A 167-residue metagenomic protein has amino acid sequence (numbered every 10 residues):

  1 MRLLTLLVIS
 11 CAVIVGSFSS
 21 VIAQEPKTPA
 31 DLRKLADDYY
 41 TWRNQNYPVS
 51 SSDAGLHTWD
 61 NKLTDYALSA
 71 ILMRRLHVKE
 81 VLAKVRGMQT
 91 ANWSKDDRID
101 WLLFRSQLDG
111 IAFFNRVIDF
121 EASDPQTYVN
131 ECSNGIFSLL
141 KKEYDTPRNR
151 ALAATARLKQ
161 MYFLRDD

Functional and structural regions predicted by a protein language model:
M1-L4: Positively charged n-region of N-terminal signal peptides that target proteins for export
L6-S17: Bacterial N-terminal signal peptides
S19-A23: Sec/Tat signal peptide C-region and signal peptidase I cleavage site
Q24-D167: Non-catalytic accessory/assembly modules
